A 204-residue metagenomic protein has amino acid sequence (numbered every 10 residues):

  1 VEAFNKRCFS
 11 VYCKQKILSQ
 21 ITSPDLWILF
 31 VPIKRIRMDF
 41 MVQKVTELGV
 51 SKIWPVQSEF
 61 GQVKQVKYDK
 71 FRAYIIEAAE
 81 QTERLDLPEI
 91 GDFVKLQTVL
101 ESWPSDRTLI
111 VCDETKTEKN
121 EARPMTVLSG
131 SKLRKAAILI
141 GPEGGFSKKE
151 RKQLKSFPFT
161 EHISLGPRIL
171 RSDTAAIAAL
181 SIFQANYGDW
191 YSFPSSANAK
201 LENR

Functional and structural regions predicted by a protein language model:
V1-C8, L100-E118: N-terminal-biased segments
V1-L18, N203: N-terminal positively charged helical leader segments and presequences
K6-C8, I21-D25, L133-K135: Short connector loops at helix/strand junctions that flank enzyme active sites, especially segments positioning acidic
K14, L18-V111: RNA substrate-binding interface of SAM-dependent RNA methyltransferases
K44-L48, V127-G130, Q153-S156, A179-L180: Short, solvent-exposed amphipathic alpha-helical segments in soluble enzyme and RNA/protein-processing domains
Q62-V63, K119, S172: Generic structural signal for helix capping and beta-alpha/helix-loop junctions
R107-K152, F159-S164: Active-site/ligand-binding-proximal alpha/beta "capping" segment
K148-R204: Structured adenosyl-cofactor binding patch, chiefly the S-adenosyl-L-methionine
